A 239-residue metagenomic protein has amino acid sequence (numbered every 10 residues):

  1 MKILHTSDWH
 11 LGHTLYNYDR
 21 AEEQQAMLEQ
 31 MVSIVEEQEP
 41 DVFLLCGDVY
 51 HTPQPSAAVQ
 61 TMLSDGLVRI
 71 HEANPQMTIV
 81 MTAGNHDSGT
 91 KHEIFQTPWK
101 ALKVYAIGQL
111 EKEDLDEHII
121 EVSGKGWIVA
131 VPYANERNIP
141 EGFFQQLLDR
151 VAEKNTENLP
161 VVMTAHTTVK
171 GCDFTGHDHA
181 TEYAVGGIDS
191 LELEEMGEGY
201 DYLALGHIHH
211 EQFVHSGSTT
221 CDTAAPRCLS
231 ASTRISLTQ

Functional and structural regions predicted by a protein language model:
M1-L45, V49-Q239: Extended recognition/assembly regions associated with phosphoester-bond processing machinery
